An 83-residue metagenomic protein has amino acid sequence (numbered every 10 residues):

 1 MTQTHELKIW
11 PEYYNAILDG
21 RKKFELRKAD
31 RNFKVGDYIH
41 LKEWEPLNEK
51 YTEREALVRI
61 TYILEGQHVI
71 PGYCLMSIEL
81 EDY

Functional and structural regions predicted by a protein language model:
T2-Y83: Catalytic phosphate/metal-binding cores of nucleic-acid and nucleotide-processing enzymes, i.e., regions that mediate
